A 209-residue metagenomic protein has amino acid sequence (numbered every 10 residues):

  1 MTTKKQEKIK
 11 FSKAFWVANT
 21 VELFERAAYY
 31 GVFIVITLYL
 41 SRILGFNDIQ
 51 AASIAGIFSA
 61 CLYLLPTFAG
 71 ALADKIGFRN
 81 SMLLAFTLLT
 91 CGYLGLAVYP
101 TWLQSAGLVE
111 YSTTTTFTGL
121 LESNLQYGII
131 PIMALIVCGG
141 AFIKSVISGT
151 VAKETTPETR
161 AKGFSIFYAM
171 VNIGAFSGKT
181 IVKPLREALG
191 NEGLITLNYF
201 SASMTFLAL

Functional and structural regions predicted by a protein language model:
I34, F68, C91, V98 (+1 more regions): A gly/Pro-rich, aromatic-decorated transmembrane alpha-helix motif that marks the paired, flexible gating helices
I34-Q50, E187: Short amphipathic helix-loop junctions that connect adjacent transmembrane helices in Major Facilitator Superfamily/SLC
G56-A71: Central cavity-lining transmembrane alpha-helices of secondary-active solute carriers, predominantly the Major
L62, A161-R186, A202-A208: Glycine-rich segments within core transmembrane alpha-helices of 12-TM secondary carriers
T87-N124: C-terminal ends and interior cores of transmembrane alpha-helices in multi-pass membrane transporters/permeases
I130, I195-L209: Symmetry-related core transmembrane helices of the 12-TM Major Facilitator Superfamily/SLC fold
F142-T156: Intracellular juxtamembrane helix-capping segments at the cytosolic ends of symmetry-related transmembrane helices
